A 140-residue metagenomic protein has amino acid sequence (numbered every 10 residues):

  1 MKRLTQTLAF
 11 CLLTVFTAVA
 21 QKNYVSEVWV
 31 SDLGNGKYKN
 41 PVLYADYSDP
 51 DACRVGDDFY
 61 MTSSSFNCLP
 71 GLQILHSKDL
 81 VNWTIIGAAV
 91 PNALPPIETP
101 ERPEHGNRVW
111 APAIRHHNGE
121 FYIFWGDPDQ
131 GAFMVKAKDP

Functional and structural regions predicted by a protein language model:
M1-K22: Bacterial Sec-dependent N-terminal signal peptides
A20-P140: Carbohydrate-active catalytic/glycan-binding domains of CAZyme proteins, especially the secreted or lumenal ectodomains
